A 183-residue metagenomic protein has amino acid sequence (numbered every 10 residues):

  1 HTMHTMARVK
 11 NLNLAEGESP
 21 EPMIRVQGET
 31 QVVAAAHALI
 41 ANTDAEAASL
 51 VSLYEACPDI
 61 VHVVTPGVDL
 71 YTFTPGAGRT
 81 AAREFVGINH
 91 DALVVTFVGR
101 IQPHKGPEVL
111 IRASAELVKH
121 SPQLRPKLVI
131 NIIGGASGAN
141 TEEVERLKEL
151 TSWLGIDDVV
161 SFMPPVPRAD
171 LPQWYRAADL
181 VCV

Functional and structural regions predicted by a protein language model:
H1-N11, L39-I40, H62: Active-site proximal beta-strand in glycosyltransferases
A7, P20-L39: Membrane-proximal helix-turn-helix segments that form the acceptor-binding/catalytic region of lipid-linked
P20-E21, T74-I88, L147: A short helix/loop element that forms part of the nucleotide-sugar donor recognition site in Leloir-type
H37, R176-V183: Acidic donor-binding loop of glycosyltransferase active sites
A45, G67: Carbohydrate-associated surface elements
N89-K105, I111-S114, N131: Conserved donor-binding/catalytic core segment of Leloir-type glycosyltransferases
K127, G134, E142-A169: Nucleotide-activated donor-binding/catalytic signature segment of Leloir-type glycosyltransferases, i.e., the conserved
P165-V166, Q173-A178: Short alpha-helical donor nucleotide-sugar binding micro-motif in glycosyltransferases
